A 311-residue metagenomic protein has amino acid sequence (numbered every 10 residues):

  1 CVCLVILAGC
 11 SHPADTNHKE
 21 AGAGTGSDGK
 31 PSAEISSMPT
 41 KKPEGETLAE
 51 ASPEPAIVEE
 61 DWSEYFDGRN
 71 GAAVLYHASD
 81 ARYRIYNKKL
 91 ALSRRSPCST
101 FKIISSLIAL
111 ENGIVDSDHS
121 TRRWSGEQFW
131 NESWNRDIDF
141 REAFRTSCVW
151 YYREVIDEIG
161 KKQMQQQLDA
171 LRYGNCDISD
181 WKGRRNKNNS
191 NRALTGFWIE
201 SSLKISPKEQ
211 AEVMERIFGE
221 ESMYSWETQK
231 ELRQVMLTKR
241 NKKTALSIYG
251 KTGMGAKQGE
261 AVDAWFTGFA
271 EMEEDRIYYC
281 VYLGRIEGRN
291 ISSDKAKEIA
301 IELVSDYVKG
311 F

Functional and structural regions predicted by a protein language model:
C1-P13: Sec-dependent N-terminal signal peptides of Gram-positive bacterial secreted proteins and lipoproteins
C10-W62, R94, D157-G160, A211-F311: Structured C-terminal helix/loop/strand segments within mature extracytoplasmic catalytic/sensor domains
E54-K88, T267-A270: A short, well-structured edge-of-sheet supersecondary motif
G68-N70, L90-L92, S96, T100-F101 (+8 more regions): Extracytoplasmic
K89-S96, E127-E142, W150-E158, L194-S202 (+2 more regions): Second-shell loop/turn segments in exported
R94-H119, A143, Q210, Y279: Active-site SXXK
L110-E127, S225-Q229: Short, well-structured active-site flanking segments
E132, D139-F140, I156-M214: Mid-domain, small-residue-enriched loop/turn segments at the edges of structured enzyme/sensor domains
